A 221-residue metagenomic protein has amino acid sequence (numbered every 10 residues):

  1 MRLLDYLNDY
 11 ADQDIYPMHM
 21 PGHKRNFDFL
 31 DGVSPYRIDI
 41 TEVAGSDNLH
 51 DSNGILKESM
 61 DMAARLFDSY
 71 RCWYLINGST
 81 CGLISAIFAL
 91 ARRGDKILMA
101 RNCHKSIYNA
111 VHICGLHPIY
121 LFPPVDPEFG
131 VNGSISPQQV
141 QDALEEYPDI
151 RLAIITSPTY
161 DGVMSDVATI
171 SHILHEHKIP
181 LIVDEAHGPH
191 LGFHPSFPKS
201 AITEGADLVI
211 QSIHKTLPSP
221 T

Functional and structural regions predicted by a protein language model:
M1, M18-M20, M60-M62, M99 (+1 more regions): Detector for methionine-enriched segments
M1-G54: N-terminal "arm"/small-domain region of PLP-dependent enzymes with the aminotransferase-like
L3-A11, L30-G32, D51, L66 (+1 more regions): Conserved PLP-enzyme active-site core in the AAT-like
P35-C81: Conserved N-terminal alpha-helix of the aminotransferase class I/II PLP-enzyme fold
